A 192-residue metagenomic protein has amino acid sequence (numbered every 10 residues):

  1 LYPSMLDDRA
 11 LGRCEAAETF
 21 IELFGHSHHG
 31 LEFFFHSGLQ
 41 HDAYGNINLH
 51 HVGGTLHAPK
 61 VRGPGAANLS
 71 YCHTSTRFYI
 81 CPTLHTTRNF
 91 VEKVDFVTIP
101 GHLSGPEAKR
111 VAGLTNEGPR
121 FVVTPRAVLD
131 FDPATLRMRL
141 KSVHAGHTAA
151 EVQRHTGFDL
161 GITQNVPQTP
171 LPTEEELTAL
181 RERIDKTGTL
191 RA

Functional and structural regions predicted by a protein language model:
L1-P167, P172: Conserved phosphate- and dinucleotide-binding cores of soluble alpha/beta proteins, encompassing both enzyme active
Q164-A192: A conserved C-terminal secondary-structure "cap"
